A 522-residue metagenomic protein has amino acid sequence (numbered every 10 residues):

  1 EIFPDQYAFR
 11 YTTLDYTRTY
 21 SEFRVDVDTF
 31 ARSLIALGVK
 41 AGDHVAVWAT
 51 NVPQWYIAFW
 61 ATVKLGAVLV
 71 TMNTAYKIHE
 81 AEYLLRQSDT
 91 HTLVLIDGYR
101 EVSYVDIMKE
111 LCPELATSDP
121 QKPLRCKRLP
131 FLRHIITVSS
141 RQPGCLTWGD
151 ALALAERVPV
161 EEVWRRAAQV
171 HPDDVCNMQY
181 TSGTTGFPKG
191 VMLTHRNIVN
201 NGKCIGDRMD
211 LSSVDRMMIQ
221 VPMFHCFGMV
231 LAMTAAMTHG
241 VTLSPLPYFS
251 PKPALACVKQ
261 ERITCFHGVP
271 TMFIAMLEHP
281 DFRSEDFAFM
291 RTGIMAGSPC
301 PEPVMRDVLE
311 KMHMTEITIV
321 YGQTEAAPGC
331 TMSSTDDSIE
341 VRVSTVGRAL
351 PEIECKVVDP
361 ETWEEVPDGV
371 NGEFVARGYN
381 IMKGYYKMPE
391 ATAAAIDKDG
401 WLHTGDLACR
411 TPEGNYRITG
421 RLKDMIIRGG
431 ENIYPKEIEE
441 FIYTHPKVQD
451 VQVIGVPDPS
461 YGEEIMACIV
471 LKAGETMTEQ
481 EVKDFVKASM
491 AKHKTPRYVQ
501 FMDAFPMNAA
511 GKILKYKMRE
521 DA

Functional and structural regions predicted by a protein language model:
P4, R128-L132, T137-Y180, F187 (+1 more regions): Conserved pre-ATP/AMP-binding loop-to-beta segment of ANL
D5-V52, Y56-W60, K77-E82, T147-E156 (+2 more regions): Conserved AMP-binding/adenylate-forming core of the ANL superfamily
A31-R32, D43-H44, T50-V70, T74-I78 (+5 more regions): A short helix-loop-beta submotif of the ANL/AMP-binding
L37, L65-A153, A473: Structural core segment of the AMP-binding/adenylate-forming
Y76-R86, L93-L95, F266, G378 (+5 more regions): AMP-binding/adenylate-forming catalytic core of the ANL superfamily
L152-A153, T238, Q260-G268, L277-V341 (+1 more regions): Gly/Ser/Thr-rich phosphate-binding loop
V199-R216, M223-C265, A275, H279-P280: Conserved AMP-binding/adenylation subdomain of ANL enzymes
R348-E352, E364-A395, E431-I433: Conserved ATP/PPi-binding loop(s) of AMP-dependent carboxylate-activating enzymes
